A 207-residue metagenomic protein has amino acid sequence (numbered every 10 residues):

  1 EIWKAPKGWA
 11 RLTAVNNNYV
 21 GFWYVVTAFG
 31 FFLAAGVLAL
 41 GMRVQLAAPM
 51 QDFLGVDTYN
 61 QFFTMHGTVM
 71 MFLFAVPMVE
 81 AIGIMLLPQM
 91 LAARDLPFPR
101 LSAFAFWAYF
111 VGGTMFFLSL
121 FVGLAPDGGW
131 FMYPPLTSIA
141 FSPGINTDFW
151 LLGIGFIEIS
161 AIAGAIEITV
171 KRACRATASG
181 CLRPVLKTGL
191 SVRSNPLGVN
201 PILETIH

Functional and structural regions predicted by a protein language model:
E1-H207: ...captures the hydrophobic TM-helix bundle architecture rather than a specific catalytic motif, and can also fire on
